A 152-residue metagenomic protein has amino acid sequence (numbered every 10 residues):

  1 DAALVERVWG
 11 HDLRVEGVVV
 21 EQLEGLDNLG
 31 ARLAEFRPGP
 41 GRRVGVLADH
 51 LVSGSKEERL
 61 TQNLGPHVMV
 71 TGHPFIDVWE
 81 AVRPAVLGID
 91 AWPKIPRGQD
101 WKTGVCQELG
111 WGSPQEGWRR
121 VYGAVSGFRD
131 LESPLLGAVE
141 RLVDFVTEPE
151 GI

Functional and structural regions predicted by a protein language model:
D1-I152: Acidic, divalent-metal-binding catalytic cores of TOPRIM and closely related two-metal-ion phosphodiester/pyrophosphate
